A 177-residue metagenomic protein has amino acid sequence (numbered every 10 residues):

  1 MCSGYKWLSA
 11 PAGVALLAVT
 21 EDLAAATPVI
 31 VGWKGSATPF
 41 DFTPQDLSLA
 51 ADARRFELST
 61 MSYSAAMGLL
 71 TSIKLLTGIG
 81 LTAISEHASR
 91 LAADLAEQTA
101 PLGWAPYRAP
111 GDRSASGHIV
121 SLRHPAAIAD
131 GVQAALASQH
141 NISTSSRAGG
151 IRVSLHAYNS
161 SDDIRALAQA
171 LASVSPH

Functional and structural regions predicted by a protein language model:
M1-H177: Pyridoxal 5′-phosphate
